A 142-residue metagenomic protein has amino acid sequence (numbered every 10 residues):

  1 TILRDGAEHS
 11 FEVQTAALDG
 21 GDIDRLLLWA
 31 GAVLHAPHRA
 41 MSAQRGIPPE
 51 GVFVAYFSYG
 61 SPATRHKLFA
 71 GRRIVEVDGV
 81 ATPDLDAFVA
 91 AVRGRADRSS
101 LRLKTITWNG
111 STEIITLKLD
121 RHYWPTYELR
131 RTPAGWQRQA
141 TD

Functional and structural regions predicted by a protein language model:
T1-D142: C-terminal recognition in membrane/secretory proteostasis and scaffolding
